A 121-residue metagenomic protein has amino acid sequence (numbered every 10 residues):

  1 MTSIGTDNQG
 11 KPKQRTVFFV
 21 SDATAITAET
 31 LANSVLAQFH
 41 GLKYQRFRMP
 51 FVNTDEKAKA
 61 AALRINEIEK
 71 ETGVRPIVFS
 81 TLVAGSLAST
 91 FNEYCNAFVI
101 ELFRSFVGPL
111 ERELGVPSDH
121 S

Functional and structural regions predicted by a protein language model:
M1-V35: N-terminal accessory targeting/assembly segments
S34-K43: Short helix-loop-beta junction
R46-M49, V99-E101: Conserved beta-strand scaffold positions in the cores of enzyme catalytic domains, especially in NTP/NDP-utilizing
F47-I68, P76-L82, S86: Metallocofactor- and cofactor-centric catalytic cores in central/energy metabolism, strongly enriched
N66-E71, S118-S121: A polyampholytic, Gly/Pro-enriched intrinsically disordered region
S86-F91, V107-G108: Ordered, amphipathic secondary-structure segments that act as subunit-interaction surfaces in large macromolecular
E93-N96: Short, structured coil segments at secondary-structure junctions
F98-S121: Long, charge-dense
